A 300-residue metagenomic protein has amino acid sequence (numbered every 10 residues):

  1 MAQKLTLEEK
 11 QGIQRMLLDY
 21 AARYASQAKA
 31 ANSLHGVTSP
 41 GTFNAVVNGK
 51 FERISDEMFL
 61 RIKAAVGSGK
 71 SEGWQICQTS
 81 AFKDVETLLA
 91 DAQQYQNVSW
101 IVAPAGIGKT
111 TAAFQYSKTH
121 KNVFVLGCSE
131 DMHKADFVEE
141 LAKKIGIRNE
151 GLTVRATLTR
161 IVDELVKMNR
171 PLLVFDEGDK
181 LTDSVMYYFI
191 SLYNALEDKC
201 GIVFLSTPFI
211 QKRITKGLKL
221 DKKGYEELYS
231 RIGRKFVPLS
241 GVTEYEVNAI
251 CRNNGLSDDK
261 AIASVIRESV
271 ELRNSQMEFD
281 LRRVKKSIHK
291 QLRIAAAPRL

Functional and structural regions predicted by a protein language model:
M1-A64, S68, E72, K235-L300: C-terminal alpha-helical "lid" subdomain
S71-I76, G146: Glycine-rich phosphate-binding "P-loop"
I76-Q93: Pre-Walker A adenine-sensing motif
Q94-Q115, S129-E130: Walker A/P-loop nucleotide-binding motif
W100-A105, L181, Y193-G224: Sensor-1/coupling segment of RecA-like P-loop NTPase cores
H120-E130: Conserved catalytic segments around the Walker B and adjacent sensor/switch elements of P-loop NTPase domains
K121-V123, G217-S240: A short helix-turn-beta junction within AAA+ P-loop NTPase domains corresponding to the substrate/partner-engaging
H133-K134, E139, R148-Y188, A195-G201 (+5 more regions): Mid-core helix/loop region of P-loop NTP-binding domains shared across ATPases and GTPases
